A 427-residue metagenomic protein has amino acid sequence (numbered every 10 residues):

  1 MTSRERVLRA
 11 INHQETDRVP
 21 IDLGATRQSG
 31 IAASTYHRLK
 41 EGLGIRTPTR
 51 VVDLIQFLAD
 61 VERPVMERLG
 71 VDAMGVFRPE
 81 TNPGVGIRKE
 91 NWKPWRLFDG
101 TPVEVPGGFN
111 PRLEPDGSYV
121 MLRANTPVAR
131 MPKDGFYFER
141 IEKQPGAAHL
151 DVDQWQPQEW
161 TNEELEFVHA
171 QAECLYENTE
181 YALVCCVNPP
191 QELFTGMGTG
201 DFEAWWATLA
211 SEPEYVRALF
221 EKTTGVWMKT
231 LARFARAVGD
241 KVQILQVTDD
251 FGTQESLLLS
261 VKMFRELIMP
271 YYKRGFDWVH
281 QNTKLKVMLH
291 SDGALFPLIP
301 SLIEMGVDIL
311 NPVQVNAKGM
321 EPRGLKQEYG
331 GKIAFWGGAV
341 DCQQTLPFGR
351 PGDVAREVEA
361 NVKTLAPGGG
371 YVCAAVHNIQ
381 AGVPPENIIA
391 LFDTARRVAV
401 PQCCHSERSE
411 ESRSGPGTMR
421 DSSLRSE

Functional and structural regions predicted by a protein language model:
M1-C403: Catalytic cores of TIM-barrel enzymes
Y36, R420-D421: Generic N-terminal initiation segments characterized by hydrophobic and/or small/turn-forming residues
S409-R420, S426-E427: A cross-taxon signal for low-complexity, glycine/charged-rich
